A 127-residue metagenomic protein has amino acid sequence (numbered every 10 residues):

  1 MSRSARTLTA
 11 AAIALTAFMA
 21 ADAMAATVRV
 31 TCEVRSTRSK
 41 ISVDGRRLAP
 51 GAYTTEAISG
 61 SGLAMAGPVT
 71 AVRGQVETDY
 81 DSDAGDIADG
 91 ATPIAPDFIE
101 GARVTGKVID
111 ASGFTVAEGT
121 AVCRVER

Functional and structural regions predicted by a protein language model:
M1-T9: Bacterial N-terminal signal peptides that target proteins for export
A10-F18: Bacterial N-terminal signal peptides
M19-A25: Sec/Tat signal peptide C-region and signal peptidase I cleavage site
A26-V69: Short, surface-exposed binding/anchoring microloops in extracellular/periplasmic proteins
T37-S39, R73-T92: Aromatic sugar-binding surface patches on proteins that engage polysaccharides or sugar-phosphate polymers
T55, P93-F114: Short, aromatic- and glycine-rich surface loops/edge beta-strands on solvent-exposed regions
G62-D83, G119-C123: Solvent-exposed serine/threonine-rich low-complexity stretches and specific carbohydrate-binding patches
T92-P93, S112-R127: Edge beta-strands of extracellular beta-sandwich domains
